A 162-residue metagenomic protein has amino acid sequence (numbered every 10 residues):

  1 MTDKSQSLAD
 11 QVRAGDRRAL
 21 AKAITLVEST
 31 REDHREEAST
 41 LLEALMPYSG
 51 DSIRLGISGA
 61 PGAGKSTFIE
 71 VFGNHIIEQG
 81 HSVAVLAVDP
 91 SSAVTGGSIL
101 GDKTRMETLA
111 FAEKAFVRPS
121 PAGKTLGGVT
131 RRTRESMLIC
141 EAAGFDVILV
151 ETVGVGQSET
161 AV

Functional and structural regions predicted by a protein language model:
D3-L55, A63, I69-S158: Nucleotide-state-sensitive switch-loop elements of NTP-binding domains
A60: P-loop (Walker A) phosphate-binding loop of NTP-binding proteins
A161-V162: Short, intrinsically disordered, charge-balanced linker/junction segments flanking boundaries in proteins
